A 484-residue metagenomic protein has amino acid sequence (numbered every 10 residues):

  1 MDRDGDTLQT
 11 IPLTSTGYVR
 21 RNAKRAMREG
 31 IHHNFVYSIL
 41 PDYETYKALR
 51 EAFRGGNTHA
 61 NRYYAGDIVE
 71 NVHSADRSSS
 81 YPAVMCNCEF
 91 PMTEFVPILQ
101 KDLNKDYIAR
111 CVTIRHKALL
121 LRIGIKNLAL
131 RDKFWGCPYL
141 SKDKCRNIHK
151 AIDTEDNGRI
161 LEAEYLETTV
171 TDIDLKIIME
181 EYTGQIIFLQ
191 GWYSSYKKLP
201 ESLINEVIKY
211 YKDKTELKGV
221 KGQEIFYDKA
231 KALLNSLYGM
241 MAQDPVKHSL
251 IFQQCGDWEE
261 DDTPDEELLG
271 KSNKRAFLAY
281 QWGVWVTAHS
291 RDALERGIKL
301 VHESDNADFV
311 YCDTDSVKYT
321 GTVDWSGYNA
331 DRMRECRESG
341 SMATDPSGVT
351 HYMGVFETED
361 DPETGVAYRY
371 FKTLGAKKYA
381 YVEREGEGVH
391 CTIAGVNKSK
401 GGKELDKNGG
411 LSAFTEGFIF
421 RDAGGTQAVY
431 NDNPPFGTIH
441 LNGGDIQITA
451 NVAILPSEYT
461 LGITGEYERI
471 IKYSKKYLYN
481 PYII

Functional and structural regions predicted by a protein language model:
M1-I484: Conserved acidic
